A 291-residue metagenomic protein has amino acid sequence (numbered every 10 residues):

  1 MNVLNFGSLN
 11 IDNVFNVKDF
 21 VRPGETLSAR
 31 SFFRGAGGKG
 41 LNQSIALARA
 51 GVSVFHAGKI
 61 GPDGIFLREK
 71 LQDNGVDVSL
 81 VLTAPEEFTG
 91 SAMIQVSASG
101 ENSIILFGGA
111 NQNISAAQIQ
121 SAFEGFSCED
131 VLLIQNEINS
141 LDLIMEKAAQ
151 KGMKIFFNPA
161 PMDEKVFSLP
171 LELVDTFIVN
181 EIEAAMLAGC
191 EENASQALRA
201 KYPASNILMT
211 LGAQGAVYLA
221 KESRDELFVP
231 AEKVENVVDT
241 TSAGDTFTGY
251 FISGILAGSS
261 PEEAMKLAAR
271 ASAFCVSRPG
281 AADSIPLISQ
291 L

Functional and structural regions predicted by a protein language model:
M1-L9, E69-T83, I94-F228: Ribokinase/PfkB-type carbohydrate-kinase core domain
M1-P23: Positively charged, low-complexity intrinsically disordered leader regions
V3, P23-S91: Substrate-binding N-lobe of the ribokinase-like
L9, I60, V234: Hydrophobic pocket-lining residues within nucleotide cofactor-binding pockets
V21-A29, I178-N180, L227-E232: Short glycine/proline- and charge-enriched loop/turn segments that cap or connect secondary-structure elements
L47, H56, L71, M93 (+2 more regions): Hydrophobic packing within well-folded, soluble alpha/beta domains
E164, E192-L291: Conserved phosphate-binding/catalytic region of the ribokinase-like
